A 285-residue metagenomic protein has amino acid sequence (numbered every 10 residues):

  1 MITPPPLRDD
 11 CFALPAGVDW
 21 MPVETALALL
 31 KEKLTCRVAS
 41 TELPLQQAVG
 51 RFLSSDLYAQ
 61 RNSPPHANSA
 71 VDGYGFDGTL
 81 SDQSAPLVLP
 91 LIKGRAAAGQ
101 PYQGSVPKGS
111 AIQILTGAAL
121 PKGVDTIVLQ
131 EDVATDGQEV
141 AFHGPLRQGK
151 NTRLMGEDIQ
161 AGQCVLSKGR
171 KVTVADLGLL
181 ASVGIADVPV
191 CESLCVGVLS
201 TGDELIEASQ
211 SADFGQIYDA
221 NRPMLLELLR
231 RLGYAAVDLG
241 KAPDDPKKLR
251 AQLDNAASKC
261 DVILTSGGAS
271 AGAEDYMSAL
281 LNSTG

Functional and structural regions predicted by a protein language model:
I2-A186: Phosphate-interaction motifs
S81, G117-A119, D203-E204, G268-E274: Short glycine-rich anion-binding loops that position phosphate/pyrophosphate groups of nucleotides and phosphorylated
A97-K108, I112-Q113, L226-S283: N-terminal small/polar loop signature for handling phosphorylated ligands or for N-terminal nucleophile
K122-V124, V174-A175, E207-A208, S270-D275: Short glycine/serine/threonine-rich phosphate/pyrophosphate-binding segments that cradle anionic phosphate groups
T126-A134, Q216, A279-G285: A glycine- and small-aliphatic-rich helix-loop capping segment at beta-alpha/alpha-beta transitions that lines
Q138-E139, M224, G285: Short, acidic/small-residue loops that bind anionic groups at enzyme active sites
N151-V262: Phosphate-binding glycine-rich loops and their immediate beta-loop-alpha structural context
